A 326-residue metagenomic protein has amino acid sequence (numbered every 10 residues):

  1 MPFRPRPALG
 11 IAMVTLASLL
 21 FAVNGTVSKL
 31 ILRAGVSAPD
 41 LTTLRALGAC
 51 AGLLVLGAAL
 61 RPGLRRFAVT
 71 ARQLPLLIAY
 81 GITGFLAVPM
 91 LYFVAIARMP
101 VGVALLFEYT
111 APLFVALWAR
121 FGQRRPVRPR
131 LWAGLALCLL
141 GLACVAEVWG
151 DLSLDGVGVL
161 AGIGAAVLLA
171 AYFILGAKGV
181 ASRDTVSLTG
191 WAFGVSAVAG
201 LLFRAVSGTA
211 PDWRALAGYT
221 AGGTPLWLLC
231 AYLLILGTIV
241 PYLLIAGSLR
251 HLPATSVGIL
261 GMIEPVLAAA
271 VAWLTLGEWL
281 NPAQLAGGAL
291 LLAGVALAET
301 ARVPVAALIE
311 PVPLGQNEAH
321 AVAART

Functional and structural regions predicted by a protein language model:
M1-F3, A12, A46, E147 (+2 more regions): C-terminal-most transmembrane helix of multi-pass membrane proteins
M1-L44, D151-A181, A199-L202, A306-T326: Glycine-/small-residue-enriched transmembrane alpha-helix faces in small-molecule transporters and effluxers
A8-A12, P39-A59, A79, G134-L140 (+3 more regions): Hydrophobic alpha-helical transmembrane segments of multi-pass integral membrane proteins, especially transporters
S18, L44, V103-T110, L175-V198 (+1 more regions): Helix-helix packing/entry segments at the starts of transmembrane helices
L20, G25, L54-G102, E108 (+2 more regions): Specific transmembrane alpha-helical segments of multi-pass solute transporters/efflux pumps, especially DMT/EamA
T26-A38, R65-R66, A97, V145-V157 (+4 more regions): Membrane-interface helix termini and inter-helical loops of multi-pass transporters
D40-A51, P89-P126, A165, A254-W273: Specific alpha-helical transmembrane segments that line the substrate/conduction pathway and gating interfaces
L53, W118, V127-V148, A166 (+2 more regions): Hydrophobic transmembrane alpha-helices of multi-pass small-molecule transport proteins
